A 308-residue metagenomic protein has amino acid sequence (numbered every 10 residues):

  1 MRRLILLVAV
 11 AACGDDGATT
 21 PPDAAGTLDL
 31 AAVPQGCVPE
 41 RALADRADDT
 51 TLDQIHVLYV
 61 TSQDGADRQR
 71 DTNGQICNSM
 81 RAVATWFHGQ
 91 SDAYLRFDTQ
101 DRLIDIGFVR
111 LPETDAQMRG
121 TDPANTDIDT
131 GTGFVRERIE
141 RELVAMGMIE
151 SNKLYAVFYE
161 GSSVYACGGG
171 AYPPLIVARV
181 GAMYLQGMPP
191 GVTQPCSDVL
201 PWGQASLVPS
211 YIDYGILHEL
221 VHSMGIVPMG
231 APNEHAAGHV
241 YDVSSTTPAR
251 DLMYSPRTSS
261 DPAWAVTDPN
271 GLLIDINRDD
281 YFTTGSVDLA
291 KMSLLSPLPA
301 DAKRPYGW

Functional and structural regions predicted by a protein language model:
M1-A32: Ser/Thr-rich, Pro/Gly/Ala-heavy low-complexity intrinsically disordered linkers and tails of secreted extracellular
V8, L30-A32, S162, G191 (+1 more regions): Disulfide-bonded cysteine motifs in exported proteins
A12, G17, M80, A84-S91 (+3 more regions): A generic secondary-structure signal for well-formed alpha-helical elements
G14-D16, G26, E40, V199 (+1 more regions): Small disulfide-bonded, cysteine-rich extracellular recognition modules and tandem repeats
V33-L154, Y159-C167, S197-V199, G203 (+3 more regions): Propeptide-to-catalytic entry region of secreted or membrane-anchored zinc metalloproteases
I55-Y59, K153-F158, I176-V177, G181-Q186 (+3 more regions): Structural recognition of the beta-strand scaffold that forms the well-ordered cores of secreted hydrolase catalytic
V164-V208: Active-site scaffold of zinc-dependent metalloenzymes
G191-S286: The catalytic-center signature of Zn2+-dependent metalloproteases
